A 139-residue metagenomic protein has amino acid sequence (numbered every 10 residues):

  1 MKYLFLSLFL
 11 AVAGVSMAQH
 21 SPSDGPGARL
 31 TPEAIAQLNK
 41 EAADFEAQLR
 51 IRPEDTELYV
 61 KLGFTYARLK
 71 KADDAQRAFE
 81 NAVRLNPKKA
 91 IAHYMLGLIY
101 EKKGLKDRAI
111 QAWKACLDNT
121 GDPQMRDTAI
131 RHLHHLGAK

Functional and structural regions predicted by a protein language model:
Q48, N81-A82, A115-C116: Canonical positions in the second alpha-helix
I51, L85, N119-T120: Structural marker of alpha-solenoid helical repeat scaffolds
L58, A92, M125-R126: TPR alpha-solenoid repeat register
K61, M95, T128-H132: Canonical tetratricopeptide repeat
R68, K102-K103, H135-K139: Register position in tetratricopeptide repeats
